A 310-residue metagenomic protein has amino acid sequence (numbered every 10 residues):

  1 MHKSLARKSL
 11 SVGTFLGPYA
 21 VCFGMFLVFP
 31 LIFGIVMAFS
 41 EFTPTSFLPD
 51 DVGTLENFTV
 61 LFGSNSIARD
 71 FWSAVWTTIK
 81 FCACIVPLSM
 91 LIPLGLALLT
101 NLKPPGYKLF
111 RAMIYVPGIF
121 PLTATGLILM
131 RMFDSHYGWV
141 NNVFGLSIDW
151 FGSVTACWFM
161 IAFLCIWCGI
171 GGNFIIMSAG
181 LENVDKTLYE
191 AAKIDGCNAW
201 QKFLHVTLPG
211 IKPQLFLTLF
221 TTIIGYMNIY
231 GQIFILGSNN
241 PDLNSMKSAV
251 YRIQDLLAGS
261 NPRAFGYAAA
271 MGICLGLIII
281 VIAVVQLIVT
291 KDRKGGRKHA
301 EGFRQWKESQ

Functional and structural regions predicted by a protein language model:
K3-Q310: A structural signal for multi-pass alpha-helical bundles of membrane permease subunits that mediate small-molecule
